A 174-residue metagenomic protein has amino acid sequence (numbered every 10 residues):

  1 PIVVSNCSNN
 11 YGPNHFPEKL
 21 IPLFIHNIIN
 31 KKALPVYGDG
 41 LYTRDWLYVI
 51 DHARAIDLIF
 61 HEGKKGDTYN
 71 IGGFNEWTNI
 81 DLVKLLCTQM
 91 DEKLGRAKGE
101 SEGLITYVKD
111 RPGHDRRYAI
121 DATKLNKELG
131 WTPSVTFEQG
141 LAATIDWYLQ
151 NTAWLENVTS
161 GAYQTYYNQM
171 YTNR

Functional and structural regions predicted by a protein language model:
V3-V4, P22-R174: C-terminal substrate-binding subdomain of Rossmann-fold SDR/epimerase-dehydratase oxidoreductases
N10-G12, H52: Conserved sequence/active-site signature of Rossmann-fold short-chain dehydrogenase/reductase
P13-N14, K19: Short beta-loop-alpha junction of Rossmann-like oxidoreductase domains
